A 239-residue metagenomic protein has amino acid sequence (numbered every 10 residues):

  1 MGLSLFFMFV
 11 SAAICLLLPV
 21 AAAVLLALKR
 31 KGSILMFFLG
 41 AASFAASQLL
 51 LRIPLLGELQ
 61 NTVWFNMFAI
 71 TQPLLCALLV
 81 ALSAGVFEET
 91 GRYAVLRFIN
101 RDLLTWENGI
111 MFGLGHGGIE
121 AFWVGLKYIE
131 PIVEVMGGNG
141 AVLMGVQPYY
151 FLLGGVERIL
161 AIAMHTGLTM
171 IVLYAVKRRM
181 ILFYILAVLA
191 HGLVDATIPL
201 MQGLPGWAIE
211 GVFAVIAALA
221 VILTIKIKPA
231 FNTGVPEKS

Functional and structural regions predicted by a protein language model:
M1-S239: Hydrophobic alpha-helical segments at protein termini of multi-pass membrane proteins
